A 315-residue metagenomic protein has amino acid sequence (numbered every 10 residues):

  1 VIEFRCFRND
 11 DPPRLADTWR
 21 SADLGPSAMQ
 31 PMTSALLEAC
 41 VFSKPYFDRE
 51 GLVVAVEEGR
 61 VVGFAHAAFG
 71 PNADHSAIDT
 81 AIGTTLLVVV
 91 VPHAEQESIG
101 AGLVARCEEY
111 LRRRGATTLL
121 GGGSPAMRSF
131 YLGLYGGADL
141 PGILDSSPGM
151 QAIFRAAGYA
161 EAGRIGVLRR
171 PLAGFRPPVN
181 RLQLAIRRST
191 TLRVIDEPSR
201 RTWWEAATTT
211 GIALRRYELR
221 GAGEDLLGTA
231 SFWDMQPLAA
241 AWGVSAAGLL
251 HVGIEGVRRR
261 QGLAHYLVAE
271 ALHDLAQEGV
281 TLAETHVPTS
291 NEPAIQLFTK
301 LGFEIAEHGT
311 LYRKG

Functional and structural regions predicted by a protein language model:
E3-D17, T190-R201: A short beta-loop-alpha structural element at the N-terminal edge of CoA-dependent acyl/N-acetyltransferase catalytic
R20-D23, A28-E58, V62-A68, N72-A73 (+3 more regions): Active-site rim helix/loop that mediates acceptor-substrate recognition in acyltransferases
V53, G63-A67, G83, V88 (+5 more regions): Conserved GNAT-family N-acetyltransferase fold
P71-T85, E95, Q236-L249, R259 (+1 more regions): A conserved beta-turn-beta hairpin within the catalytic core of GNAT-like acetyltransferases that forms part
T85-E97, G123-M127, L249-R260: A short, internal acetyl-CoA/4′-phosphopantetheine-binding micro-motif in the GNAT/acyltransferase core
Q96-R112, I254, R260-Q277, I295-K300: Conserved acetyl-CoA-binding loop-helix of GNAT-fold acetyltransferases
R113, T117, A126-E161, H265 (+1 more regions): Conserved active-site alpha-helix within GNAT-family acetyltransferase domains
A162-G256, R260: Flexible, substrate/cofactor-facing loop regions flanked by secondary structure within enzyme catalytic domains
